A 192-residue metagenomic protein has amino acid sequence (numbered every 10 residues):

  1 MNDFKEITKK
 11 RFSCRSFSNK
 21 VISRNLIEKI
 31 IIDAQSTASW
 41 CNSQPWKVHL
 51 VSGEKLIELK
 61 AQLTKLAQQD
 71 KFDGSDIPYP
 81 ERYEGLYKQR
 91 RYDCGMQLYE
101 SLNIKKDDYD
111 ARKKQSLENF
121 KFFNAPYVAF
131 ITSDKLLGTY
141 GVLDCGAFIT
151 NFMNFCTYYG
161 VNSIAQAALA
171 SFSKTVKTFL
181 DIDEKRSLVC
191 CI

Functional and structural regions predicted by a protein language model:
M1-I192: Acidic, surface-exposed loops and disordered segments
